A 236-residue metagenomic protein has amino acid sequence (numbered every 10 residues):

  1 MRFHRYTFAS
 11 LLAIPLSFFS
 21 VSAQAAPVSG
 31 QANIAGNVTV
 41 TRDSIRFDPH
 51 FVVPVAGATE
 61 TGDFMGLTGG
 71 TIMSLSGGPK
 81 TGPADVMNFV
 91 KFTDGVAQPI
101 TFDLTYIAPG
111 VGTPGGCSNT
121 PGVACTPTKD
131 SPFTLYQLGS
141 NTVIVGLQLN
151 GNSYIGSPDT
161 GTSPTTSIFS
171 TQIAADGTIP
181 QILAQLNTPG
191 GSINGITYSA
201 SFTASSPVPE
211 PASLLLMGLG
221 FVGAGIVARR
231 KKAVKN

Functional and structural regions predicted by a protein language model:
R2-V28, I193-V227, V234: Short, threonine-centered small-residue motifs that mark membrane-proximal processing/anchoring sites and TM-junction
Q24-D85, T178-P207: N-terminal segment immediately downstream of the Sec signal-peptide cleavage site in secreted/extracellular proteins
G30, V145-L147, T165-S167, Y198-A200: Hydrophobic residues positioned within well-ordered beta-strands of beta-sheet architectures
I34, G151-S153, T171, F202: Hydrophobic side chains in beta-strands
D43-N150, Y154: Predominantly extracellular/secreted and cell-surface proteins with exposed, flexible low-complexity segments
G139-I144, G161, G190-N194: A generic structural micro-feature
N152-I168: Short, cysteine-centered beta-strand-loop-beta hairpins and adjacent loop/turn segments enriched in charged/polar
P164-Q185: Short, well-structured beta-strand
